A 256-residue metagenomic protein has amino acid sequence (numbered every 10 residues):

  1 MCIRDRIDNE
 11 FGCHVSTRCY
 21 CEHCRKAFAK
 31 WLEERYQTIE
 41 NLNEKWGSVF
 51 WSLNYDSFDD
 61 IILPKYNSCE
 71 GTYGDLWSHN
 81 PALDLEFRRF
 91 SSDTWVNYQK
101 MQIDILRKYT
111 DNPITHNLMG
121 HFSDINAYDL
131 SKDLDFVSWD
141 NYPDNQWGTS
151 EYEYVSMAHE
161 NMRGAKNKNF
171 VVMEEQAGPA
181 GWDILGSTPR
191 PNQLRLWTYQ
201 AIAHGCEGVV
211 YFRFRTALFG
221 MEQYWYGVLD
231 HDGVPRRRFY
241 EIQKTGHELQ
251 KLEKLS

Functional and structural regions predicted by a protein language model:
R4-F136, D140-N145, E151-M157: Polysaccharide-binding and catalytic clefts of secreted carbohydrate-active enzymes
I61-C69, K100, K108, G120 (+2 more regions): Carbohydrate-binding surfaces of carbohydrate-active enzymes
